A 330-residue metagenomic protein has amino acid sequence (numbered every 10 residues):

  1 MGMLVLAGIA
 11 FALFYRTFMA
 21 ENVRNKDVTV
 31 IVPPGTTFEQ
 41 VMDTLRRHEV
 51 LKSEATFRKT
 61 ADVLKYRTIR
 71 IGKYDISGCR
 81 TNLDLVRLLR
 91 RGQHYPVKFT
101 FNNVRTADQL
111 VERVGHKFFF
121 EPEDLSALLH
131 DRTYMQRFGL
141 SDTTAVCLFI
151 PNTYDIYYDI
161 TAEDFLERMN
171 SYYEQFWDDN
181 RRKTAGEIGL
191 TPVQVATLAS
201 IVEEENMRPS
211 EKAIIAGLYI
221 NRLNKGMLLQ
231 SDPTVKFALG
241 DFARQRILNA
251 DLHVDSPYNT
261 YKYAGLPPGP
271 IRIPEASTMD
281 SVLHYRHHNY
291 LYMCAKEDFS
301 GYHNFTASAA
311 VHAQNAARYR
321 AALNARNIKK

Functional and structural regions predicted by a protein language model:
M1-F11: Hydrophobic membrane-insertion alpha-helices, especially the h-region of bacterial N-terminal signal peptides
F11-W177: Signal peptide-directed extracytoplasmic domains
T37, T100, F119-E123, Y134-K330: Bacterial extracytoplasmic/cell-wall-associated proteins, especially those involved in peptidoglycan
